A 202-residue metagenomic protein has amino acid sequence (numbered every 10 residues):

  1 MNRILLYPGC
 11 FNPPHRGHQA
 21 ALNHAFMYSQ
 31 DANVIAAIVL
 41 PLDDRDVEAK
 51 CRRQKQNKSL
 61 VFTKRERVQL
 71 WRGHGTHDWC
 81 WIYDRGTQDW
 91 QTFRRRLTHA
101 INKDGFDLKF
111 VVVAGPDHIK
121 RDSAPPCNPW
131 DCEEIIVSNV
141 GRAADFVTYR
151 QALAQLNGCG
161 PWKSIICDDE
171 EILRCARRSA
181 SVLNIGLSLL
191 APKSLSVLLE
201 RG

Functional and structural regions predicted by a protein language model:
M1-G202: Nucleotidyltransferase catalytic core that binds NTPs
